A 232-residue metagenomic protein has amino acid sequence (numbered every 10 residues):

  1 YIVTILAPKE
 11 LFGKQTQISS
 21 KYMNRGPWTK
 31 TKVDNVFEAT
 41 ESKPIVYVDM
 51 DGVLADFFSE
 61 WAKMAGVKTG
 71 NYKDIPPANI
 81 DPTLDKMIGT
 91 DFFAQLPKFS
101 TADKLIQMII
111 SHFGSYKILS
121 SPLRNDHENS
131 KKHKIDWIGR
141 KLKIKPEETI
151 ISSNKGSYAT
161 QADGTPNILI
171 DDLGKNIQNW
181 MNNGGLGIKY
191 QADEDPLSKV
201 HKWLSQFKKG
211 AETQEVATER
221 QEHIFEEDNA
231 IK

Functional and structural regions predicted by a protein language model:
Y1-V3, K9-E41, V216, E222-K232: Non-Sec secretion/translocation targeting segments of pathogen effectors
T40-I88: Active-site neighborhood of HAD-like aspartate-dependent phosphohydrolases
A55-F58, K63, Y116, N125-N129 (+3 more regions): Short catalytic/ligand-binding loop motif for oxyanion handling, primarily in non-cytosolic enzymes, centered on
A94-P97, A102-K134, I138: Substrate-recognition element of Asp-dependent hydrolases with the DxDx(T/V) motif
K134-I150, Q206-F207: Structural recognition of alpha->loop->beta junctions
T149-W180: Conserved Lys-Pro-Asp/Glu-containing loop-to-beta segment of HAD-superfamily phosphomonoesterases, centered on
A159-D163, V200-K208: Short amphipathic alpha-helix with an adjacent loop that forms part of the alpha/beta core around
I168-W203: Acidic, Mg2+-coordinating phosphoryl-transfer loop and its flanking beta/alpha structural elements, shared across
